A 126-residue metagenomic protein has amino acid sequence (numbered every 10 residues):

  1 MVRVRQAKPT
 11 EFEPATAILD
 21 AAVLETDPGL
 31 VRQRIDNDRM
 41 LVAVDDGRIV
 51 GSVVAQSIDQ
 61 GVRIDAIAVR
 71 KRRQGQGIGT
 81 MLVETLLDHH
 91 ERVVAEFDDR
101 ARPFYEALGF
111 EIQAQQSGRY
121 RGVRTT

Functional and structural regions predicted by a protein language model:
V2-A15: A short beta-loop-alpha structural element at the N-terminal edge of CoA-dependent acyl/N-acetyltransferase catalytic
A7, I67-R72: Hydrophobic adenine-recognition pocket in adenosine-nucleotide-binding enzymes
I18-S52: Active-site rim helix/loop that mediates acceptor-substrate recognition in acyltransferases
V42, R48-S57, G61-A68: Conserved beta-strand in the GNAT
R73-T85: Conserved acetyl-CoA pyrophosphate-binding loop and the N-cap/start of the following alpha-helix in GNAT-like
T80, D98-R121: Conserved active-site alpha-helix within GNAT-family acetyltransferase domains
D88-R100: Conserved GNAT acetyl-CoA-binding A-motif
